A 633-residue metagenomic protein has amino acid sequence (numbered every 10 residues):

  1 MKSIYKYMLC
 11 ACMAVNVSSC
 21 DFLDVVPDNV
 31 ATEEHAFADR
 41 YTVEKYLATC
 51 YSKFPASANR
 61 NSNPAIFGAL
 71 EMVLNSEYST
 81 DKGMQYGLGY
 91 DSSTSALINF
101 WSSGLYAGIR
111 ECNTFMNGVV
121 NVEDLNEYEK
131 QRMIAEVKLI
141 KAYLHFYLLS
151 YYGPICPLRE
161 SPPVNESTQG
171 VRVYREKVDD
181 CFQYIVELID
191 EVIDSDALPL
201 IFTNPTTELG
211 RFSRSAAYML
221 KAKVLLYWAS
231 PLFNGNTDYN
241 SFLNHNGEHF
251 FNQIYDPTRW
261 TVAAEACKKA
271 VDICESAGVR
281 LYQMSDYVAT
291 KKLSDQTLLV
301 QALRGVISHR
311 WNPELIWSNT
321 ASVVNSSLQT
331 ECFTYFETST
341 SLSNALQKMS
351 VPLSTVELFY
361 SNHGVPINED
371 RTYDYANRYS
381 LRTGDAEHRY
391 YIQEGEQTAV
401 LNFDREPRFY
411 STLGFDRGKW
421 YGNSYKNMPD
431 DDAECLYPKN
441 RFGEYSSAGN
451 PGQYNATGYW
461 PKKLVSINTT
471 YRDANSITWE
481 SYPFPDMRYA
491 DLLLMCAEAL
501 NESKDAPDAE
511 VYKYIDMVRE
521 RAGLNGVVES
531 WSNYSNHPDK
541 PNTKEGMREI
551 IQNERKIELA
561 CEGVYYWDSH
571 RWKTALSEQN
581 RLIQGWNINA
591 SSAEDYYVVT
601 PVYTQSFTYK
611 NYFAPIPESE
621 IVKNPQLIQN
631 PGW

Functional and structural regions predicted by a protein language model:
M1-D28: Bacterial Sec-dependent N-terminal signal peptides
C20, L105, Y184-V186, E208 (+13 more regions): Long, intrinsically disordered, low-complexity segments
C20-I66, L243, L401-F403, P617-W633: Membrane-proximal, proline-rich intrinsically disordered regions
D39-A58, S79-Y152, T168-L209, R214 (+9 more regions): Conserved, well-structured interaction surfaces
L149-S150, C156, Y227-N236, E502-D505: Short coil/turn linking the two alpha-helices of tandem helical-hairpin repeats
P154-R175, L232-V262: Short coil/linker segments at helix-helix boundaries
S327, F333, L353-S354, L358-E369 (+1 more regions): Flexible, polar/acidic helix-loop-strand segments at domain edges
